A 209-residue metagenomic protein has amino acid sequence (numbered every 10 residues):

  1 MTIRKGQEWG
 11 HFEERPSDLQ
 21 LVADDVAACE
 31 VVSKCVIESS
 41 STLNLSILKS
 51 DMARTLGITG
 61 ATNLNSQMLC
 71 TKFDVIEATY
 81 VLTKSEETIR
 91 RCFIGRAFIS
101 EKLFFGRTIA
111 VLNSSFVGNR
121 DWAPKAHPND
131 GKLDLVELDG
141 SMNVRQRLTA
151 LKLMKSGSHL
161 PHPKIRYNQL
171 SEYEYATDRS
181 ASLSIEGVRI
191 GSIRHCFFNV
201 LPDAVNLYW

Functional and structural regions predicted by a protein language model:
M1-S115, W122, Q169: Catalytic core of DAGKc-family lipid kinases
T55, E86-T88, N119-R120, R145-R147 (+2 more regions): Short acidic, gly/pro-rich beta-turn/loop elements at beta-sheet edges and active-site/ligand-binding grooves
N63-N65, E86-R96, K125-D134, M154-R166: Short low-complexity stretches enriched in small and charged residues
C70-K72, L103, H127-D130, Y167-Q169 (+2 more regions): A short, structural micro-pattern
F73-D74, R107, G131-L133, R194-C196: Change "...and in nucleic-acid phosphodiester-cleaving endonucleases..." to "...and in nucleic-acid processing enzymes
R91-F98, V117-A123, S158-P161, S182-I185 (+1 more regions): Glycine-rich, charged/polar anion/phosphate-binding loops that engage phosphate groups from diverse ligands
L103-S158: Internal helical hairpin/lid segments
E137-W209: ATP/nucleoside-binding phosphotransfer catalytic cores, i.e., glycine-rich phosphate-binding loops
